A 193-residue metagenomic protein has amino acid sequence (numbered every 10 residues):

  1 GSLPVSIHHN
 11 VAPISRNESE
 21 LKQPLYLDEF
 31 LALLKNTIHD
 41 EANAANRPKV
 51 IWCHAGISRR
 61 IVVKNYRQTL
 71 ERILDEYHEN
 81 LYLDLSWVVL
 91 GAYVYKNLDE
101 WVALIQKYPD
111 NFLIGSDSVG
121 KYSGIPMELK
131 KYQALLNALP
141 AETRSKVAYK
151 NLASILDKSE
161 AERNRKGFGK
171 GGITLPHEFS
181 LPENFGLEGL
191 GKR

Functional and structural regions predicted by a protein language model:
G1-I114: Catalytic pocket-lining loop regions of alpha/beta-barrel enzymes, especially the amidohydrolase/enolase/GH5 lineages
D110-L113, V119-R193: Mid-to-C-terminal alpha-helical segments outside catalytic/metal-binding sites
